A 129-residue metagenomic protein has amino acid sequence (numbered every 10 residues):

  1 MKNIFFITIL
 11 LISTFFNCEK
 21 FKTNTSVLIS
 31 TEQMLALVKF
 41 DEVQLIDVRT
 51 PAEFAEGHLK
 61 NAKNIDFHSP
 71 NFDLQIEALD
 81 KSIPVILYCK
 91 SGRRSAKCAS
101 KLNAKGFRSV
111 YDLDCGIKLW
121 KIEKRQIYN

Functional and structural regions predicted by a protein language model:
K2-F6, F16-L37, V43, A52-I83 (+1 more regions): Rhodanese-like catalytic fold shared by cysteine-dependent sulfurtransferases and DSP/PTP-type phosphatases
L45-D47: Structural scaffold elements adjacent to functional motifs in cytosolic proteins
